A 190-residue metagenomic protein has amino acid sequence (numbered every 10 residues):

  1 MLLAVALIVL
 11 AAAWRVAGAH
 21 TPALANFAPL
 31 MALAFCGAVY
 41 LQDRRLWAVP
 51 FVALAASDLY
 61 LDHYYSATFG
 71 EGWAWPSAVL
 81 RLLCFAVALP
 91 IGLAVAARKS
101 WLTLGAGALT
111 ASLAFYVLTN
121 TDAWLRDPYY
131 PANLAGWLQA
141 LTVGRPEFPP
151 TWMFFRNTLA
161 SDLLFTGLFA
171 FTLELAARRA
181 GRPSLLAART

Functional and structural regions predicted by a protein language model:
M1-L41, R45-V49: Hydrophobic transmembrane alpha-helices
L3-A4, Q42, L46-W47, S77-R81 (+3 more regions): Residue-level signature of transmembrane alpha-helical entry/exit and packing/kink sites in multi-pass membrane
V5, L24-C36, Y60, A78-V87 (+1 more regions): Membrane-embedded alpha-helical segments of multi-pass membrane proteins, especially the transmembrane helices
L7, W47-S57, L104-L113, F169 (+1 more regions): Central hydrophobic cores of alpha-helical transmembrane segments in multi-pass integral membrane proteins
I8-A17, V52-Y65, S112-T121: Aromatic-anchored segments of alpha-helical transmembrane domains
V16-A17, C36-R44, V87, I91-K99 (+1 more regions): Structural signal for the C-terminal ends of transmembrane alpha-helices and the immediately following loop
Y64-Y116, E174: Short helix-perturbing small/polar motifs within transmembrane alpha-helices
K99-R178, R182-P183: Membrane-embedded alpha-helical hairpins and interfacial helices in multi-pass inner-membrane proteins
